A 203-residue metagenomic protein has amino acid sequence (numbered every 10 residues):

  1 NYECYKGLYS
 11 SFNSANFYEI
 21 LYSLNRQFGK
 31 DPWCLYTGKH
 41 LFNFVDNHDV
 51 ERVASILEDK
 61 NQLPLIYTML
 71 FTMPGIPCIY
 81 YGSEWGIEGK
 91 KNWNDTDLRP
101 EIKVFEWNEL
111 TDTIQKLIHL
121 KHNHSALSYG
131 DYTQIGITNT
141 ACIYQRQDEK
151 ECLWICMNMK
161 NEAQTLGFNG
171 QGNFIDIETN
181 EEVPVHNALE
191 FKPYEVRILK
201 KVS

Functional and structural regions predicted by a protein language model:
N1-N92, T138-N139, R146-D148, I155 (+2 more regions): Conserved alpha/beta catalytic core and glycan-binding cleft of carbohydrate-active enzymes
P74, I79, S83-S203: Carbohydrate-interacting/catalytic domains
